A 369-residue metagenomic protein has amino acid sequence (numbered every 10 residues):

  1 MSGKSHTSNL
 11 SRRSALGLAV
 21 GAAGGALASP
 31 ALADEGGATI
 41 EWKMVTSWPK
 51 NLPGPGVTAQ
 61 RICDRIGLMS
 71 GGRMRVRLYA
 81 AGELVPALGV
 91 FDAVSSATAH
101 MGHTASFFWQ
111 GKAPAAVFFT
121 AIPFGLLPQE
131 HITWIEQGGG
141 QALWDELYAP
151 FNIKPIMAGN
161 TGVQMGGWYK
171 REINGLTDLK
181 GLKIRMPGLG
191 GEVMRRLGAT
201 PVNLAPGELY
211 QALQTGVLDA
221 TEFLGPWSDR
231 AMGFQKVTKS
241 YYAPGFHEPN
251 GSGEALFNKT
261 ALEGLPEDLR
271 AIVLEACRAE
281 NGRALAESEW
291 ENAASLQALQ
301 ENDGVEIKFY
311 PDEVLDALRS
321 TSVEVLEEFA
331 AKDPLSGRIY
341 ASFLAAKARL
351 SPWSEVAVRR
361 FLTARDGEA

Functional and structural regions predicted by a protein language model:
S2-H131, Q141-A369: N-terminal secretory/targeting leader peptides
E136-G139: Long, well-ordered early-domain segments
